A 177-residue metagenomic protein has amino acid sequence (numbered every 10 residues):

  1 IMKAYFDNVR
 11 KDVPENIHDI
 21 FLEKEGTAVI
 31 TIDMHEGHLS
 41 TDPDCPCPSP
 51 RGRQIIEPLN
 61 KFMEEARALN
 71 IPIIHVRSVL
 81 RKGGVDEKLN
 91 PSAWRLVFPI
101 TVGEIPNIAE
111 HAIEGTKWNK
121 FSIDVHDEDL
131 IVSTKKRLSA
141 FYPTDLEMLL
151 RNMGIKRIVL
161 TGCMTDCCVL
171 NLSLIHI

Functional and structural regions predicted by a protein language model:
I1-I20: Short coil-to-helix leader/linker segments, especially the first N-terminal amphipathic alpha-helix with its helix
P14-A28, N60-R67: Short amphipathic alpha-helices and their capping/turn segments at secondary-structure boundaries
I32: Active-site flanking residues adjacent to catalytic metal/cofactor-binding acidic residues
P43-G52: Short glycine-enriched, charge-decorated loop/helix-capping segments at active-site entrances that position
R53-M153: Active-site alpha/beta core segments
K156: Short acidic/polar active-site loop segments enriched in Thr and Asp
T165-L172: Short glycine/serine/threonine-rich phosphate/pyrophosphate-binding segments that cradle anionic phosphate groups
I175-I177: Conserved small/polar residues in nucleotide/adenosyl-binding loops
